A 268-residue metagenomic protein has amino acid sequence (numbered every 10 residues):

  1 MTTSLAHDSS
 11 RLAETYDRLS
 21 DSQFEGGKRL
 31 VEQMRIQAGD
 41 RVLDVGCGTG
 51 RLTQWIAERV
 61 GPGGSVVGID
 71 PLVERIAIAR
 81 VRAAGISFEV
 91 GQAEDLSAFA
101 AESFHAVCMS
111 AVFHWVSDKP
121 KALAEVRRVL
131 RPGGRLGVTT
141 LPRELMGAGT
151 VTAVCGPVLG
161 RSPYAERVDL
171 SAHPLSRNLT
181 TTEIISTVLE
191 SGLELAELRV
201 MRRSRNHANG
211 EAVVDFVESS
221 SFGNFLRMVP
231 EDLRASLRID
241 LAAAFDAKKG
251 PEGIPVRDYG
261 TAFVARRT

Functional and structural regions predicted by a protein language model:
M1-D40, R51-W55, R75-I78, Q92: Conserved class I S-adenosyl-L-methionine
L5, S22-Q23, T49-R51, H173-T268: Conserved Class I S-adenosyl-L-methionine
L43-V45, T49-L96: Class I SAM-dependent methyltransferase SAM/SAH-binding core
P62-G63, L130-R135: Short glycine-dipeptide loop
S97-V107: A short acidic, Gly/Pro-enriched loop at the edge of an enzyme's catalytic core that lines a small-molecule cofactor
A106-K119, P142: A short SAM/SAH-binding and catalytic strip from SAM-dependent methyltransferases
P120, R135-A208: Conserved catalytic/acceptor-binding region of the Class I
K121-E125: Short, conserved SAM-binding segment of the class I
